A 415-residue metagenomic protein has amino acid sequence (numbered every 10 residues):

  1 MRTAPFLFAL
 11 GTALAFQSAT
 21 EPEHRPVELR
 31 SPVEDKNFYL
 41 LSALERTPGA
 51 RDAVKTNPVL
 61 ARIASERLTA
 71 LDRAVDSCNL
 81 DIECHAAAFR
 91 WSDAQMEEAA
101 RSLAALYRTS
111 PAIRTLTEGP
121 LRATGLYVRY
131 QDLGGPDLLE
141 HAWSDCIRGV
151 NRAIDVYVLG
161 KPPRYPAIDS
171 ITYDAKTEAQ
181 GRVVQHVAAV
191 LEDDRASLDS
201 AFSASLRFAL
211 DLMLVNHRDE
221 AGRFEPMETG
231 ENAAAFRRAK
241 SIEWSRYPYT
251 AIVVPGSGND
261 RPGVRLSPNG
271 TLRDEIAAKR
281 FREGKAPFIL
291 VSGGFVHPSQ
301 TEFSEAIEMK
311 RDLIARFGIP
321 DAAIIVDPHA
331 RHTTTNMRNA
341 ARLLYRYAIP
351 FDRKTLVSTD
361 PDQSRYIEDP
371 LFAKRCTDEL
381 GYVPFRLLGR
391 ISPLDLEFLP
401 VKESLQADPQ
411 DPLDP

Functional and structural regions predicted by a protein language model:
M1-A9: Sec-dependent signal peptide recognition, specifically the positively charged N-region followed immediately by
F8-H24: Bacterial Sec-dependent signal peptides at the C-terminal "C-region" and cleavage site
E21-P415: A structural signal for short, hydrophobic/glycine-enriched beta-strand patches
